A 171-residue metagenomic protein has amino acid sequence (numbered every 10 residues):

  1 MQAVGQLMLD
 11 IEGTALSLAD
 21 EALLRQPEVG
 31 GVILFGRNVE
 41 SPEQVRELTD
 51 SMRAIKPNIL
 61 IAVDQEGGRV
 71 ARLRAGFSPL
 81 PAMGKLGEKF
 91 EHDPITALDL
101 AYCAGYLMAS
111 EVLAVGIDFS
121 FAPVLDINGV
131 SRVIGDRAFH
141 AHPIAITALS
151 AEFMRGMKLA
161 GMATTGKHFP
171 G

Functional and structural regions predicted by a protein language model:
M1-L16: Boundary/entry segment of secreted carbohydrate-active catalytic domains
Q6, L60, A163: Hydrophobic "anchor" residues on beta-strands that sit immediately upstream of conserved functional sites
L16-V29: N-terminal glycine-rich anion-binding loops that anchor highly charged ligand groups
E28-L48, M52-I146, H168: Enzymes and membrane/adaptor proteins characterized by extended Gly/Ser/Thr/Asp/Glu-rich, aromatic-dotted
L149-P170: Phosphate/pyrophosphate-binding betaalpha-module
